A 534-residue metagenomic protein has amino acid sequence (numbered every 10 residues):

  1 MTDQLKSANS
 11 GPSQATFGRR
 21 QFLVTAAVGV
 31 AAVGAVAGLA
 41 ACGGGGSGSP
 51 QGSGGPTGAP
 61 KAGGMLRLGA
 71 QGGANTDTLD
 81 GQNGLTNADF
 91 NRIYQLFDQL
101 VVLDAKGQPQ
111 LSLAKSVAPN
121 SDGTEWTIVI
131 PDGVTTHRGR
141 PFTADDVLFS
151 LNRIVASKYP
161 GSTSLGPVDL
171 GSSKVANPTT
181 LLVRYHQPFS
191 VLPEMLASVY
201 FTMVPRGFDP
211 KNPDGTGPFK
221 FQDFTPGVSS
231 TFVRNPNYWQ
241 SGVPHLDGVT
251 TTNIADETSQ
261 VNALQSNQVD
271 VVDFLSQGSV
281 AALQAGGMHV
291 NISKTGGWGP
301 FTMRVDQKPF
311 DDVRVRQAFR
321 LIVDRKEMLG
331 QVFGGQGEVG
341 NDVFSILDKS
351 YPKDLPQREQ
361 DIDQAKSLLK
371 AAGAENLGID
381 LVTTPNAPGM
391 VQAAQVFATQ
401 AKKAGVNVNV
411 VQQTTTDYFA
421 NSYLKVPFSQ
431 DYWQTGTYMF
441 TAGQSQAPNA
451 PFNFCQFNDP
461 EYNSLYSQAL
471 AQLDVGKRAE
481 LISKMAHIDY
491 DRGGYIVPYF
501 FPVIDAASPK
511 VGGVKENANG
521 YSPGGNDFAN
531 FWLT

Functional and structural regions predicted by a protein language model:
M1-G18, V28-A37: N-terminal secretory signal peptides
G69-S121, N152, D214-G215: N-terminal lobe/hinge region of extracytoplasmic solute-binding protein
Q108, F189-P244, G248, T258: Gly/Pro-rich hinge or "lid" segments in bacterial periplasmic/extracellular proteins
E125, V129, S162-R206, D223: Surface-exposed binding/hinge segments that line and control ligand-binding clefts or catalytic entry sites
G207, N237-A282, N407: Ligand-site clamp/hinge motif
G334, E338-A371, A387-Q392: Structural transition elements
N409-D417, G443-P509, T534: Extracytoplasmic/peripheral linker and loop segments enriched in polar/acidic and small residues with frequent Thr/Pro
D505-T534: Long beta-strand-rich cores associated with HINT superfamily self-processing modules
